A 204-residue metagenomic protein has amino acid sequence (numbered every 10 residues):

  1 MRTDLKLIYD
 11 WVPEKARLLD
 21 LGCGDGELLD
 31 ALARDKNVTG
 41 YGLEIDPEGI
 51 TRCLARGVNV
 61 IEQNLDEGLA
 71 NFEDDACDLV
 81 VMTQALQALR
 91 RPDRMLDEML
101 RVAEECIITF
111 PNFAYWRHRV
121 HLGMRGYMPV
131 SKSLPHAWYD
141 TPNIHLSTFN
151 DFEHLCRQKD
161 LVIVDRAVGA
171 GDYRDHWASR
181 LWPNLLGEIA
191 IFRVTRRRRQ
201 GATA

Functional and structural regions predicted by a protein language model:
M1-K15: Conserved alpha-helix/loop element of class I SAM-dependent methyltransferases that forms part of the SAM/SAH-binding
G22-G24: Class I SAM-dependent methyltransferase "Motif I" SAM/SAH-binding loop
G26-D30: Glycine-rich SAM-binding Motif I of class I
A31-G68: Class I SAM-dependent methyltransferase SAM/SAH-binding core
G68-D74: Short conserved loop adjoining the S-adenosyl-L-methionine
L79-R90: A short SAM/SAH-binding and catalytic strip from SAM-dependent methyltransferases
D93-E98, E105-Q200: S-adenosyl-L-methionine-dependent methyltransferase catalytic module, highlighting the catalytic core
